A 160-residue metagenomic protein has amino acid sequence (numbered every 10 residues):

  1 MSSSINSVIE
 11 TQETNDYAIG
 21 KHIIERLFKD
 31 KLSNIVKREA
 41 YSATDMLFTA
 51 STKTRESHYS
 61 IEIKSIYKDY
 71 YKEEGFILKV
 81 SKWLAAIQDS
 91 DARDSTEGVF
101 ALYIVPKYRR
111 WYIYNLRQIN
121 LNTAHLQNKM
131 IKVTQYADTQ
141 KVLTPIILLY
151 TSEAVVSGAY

Functional and structural regions predicted by a protein language model:
M1-A40: Acidic-basic catalytic patches of nuclease active cores, encompassing PD-(D/E)XK and other metal-cofactor nuclease
N6, S65, K72-E74, S95-F100 (+3 more regions): N-terminal targeting/trafficking signals and adjacent low-complexity tails
I23-L32, A50, A86-R93: Hydrophobic, Leu/Ile/Phe/Ala-enriched alpha-helical segments that form helix-helix packing faces
A40-T44, K107-R109: Short acidic/glycine-enriched loop/turn segments that link adjacent beta-strands
M46-D69: Conserved catalytic cores of phosphodiester-cleaving nucleases, focusing on short active-site segments
I66-D89: Mg2+/Mn2+-dependent nuclease catalytic core
Q88-I119: Nucleic-acid nuclease catalytic cores
R110-Y160: Intrinsically disordered, low-complexity terminal regions enriched in charged/polar residues
